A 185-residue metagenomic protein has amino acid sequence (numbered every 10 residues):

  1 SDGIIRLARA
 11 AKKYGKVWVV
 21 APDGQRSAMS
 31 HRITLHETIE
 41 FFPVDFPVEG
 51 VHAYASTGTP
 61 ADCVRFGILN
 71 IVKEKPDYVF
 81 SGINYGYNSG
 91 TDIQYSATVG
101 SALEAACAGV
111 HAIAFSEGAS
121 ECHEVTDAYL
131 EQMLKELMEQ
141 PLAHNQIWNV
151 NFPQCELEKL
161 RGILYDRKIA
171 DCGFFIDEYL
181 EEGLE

Functional and structural regions predicted by a protein language model:
S1-R6, E181-E185: Short acidic, Gly/Ser-rich segments with clustered Asp/Glu that frequently serve as metal-coordination loops in enzyme
L7-N70, E74-K75: A cross-family phosphate/adenosyl-ligand binding-site feature
V20-P22, S81-N84, F115-S116, V150-P153: Short beta-strand segments
Y78: Short, Asp-centered acidic motifs that coordinate Mg2+ and/or phosphate in catalytic or ligand-binding sites
Y87-S96: Glycine/threonine-rich flexible loop motifs
S101-A105: Hydrophobic/aromatic ligand-binding patch that stacks against planar heteroaromatic rings of cofactors or nucleotides
A106-T126: Glycine-rich phosphate/pyrophosphate-binding loops and their adjacent beta-strand/loop elements at enzyme active sites
D127-E185: Electrostatically charged, flexible surface regions
